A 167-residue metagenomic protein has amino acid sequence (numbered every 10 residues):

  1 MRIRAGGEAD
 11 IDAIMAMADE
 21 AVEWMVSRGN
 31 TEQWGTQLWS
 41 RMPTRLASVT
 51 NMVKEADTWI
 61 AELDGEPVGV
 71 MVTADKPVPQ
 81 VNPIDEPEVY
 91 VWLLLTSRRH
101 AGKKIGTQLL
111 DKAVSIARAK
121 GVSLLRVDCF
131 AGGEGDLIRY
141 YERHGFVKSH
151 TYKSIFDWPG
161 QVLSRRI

Functional and structural regions predicted by a protein language model:
M1-D12, A16: Conserved N-terminal entry element of GNAT/NAT acetyltransferase domains
M15, D19-S48: Conserved GNAT-fold acetyl-CoA-binding loop/helix
M42-I60, Y90: A short helix-loop-beta-strand connector motif used in the catalytic cores of GNAT acetyltransferases and, in some
I60, E66-D75, Y90, L95: Conserved beta-strand in the GNAT
K76-W92, A101, S123, D157: A conserved beta-turn-beta hairpin within the catalytic core of GNAT-like acetyltransferases that forms part
T96, G102-S115, E142-R143: Conserved acetyl-CoA-binding loop-helix of GNAT-fold acetyltransferases
A117-C129: Conserved GNAT acetyl-CoA-binding A-motif
R126-L137, I155-W158: Conserved beta-strand-loop-alpha-helix junction that forms the acyl-donor binding cleft
